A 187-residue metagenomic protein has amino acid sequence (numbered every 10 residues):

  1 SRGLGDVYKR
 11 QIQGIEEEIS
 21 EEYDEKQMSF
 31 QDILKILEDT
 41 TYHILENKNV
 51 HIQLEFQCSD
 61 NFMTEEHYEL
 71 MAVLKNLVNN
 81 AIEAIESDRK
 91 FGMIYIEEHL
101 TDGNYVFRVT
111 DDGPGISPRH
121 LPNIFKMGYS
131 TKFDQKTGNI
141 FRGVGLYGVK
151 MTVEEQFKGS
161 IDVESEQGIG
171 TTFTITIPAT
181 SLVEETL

Functional and structural regions predicted by a protein language model:
S1-Y8: Short, small-residue-biased leader/transition segments that mark boundaries at the very start of proteins
E17, E25-E46: Short beta-to-alpha transition helix within the HATPase_c
H51-N61: Conserved catalytic submotifs in the C-terminal HATPase_c
F91-G103: Short beta-strand/loop element within the Bergerat-fold HATPase_c
D111: Acidic ATP/Mg2+-coordinating residue in the GHKL
I116-G128: Short conserved segment of the HATPase_c
G148-K158: Conserved glycine-/histidine-rich ATP-lid loop and adjacent helix of the Bergerat-fold HATPase_c
V163-Q167: A short beta-strand-to-loop motif within the catalytic HATPase_c
